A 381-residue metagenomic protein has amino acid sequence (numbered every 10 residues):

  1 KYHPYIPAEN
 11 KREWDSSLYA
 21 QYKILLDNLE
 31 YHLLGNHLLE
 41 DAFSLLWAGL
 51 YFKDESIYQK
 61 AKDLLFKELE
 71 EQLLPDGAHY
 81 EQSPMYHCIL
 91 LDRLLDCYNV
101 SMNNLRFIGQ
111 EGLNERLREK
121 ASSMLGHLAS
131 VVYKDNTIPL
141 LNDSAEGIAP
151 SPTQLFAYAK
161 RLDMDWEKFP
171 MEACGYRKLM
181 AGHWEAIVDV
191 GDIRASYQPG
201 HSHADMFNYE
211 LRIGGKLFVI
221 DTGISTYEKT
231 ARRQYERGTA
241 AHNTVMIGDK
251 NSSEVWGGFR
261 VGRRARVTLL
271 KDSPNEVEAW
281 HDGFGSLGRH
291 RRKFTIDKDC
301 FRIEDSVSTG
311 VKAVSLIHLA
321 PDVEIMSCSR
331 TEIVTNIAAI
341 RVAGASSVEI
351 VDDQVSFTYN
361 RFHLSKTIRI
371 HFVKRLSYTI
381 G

Functional and structural regions predicted by a protein language model:
K1, L128-D135, A157-F169, T244 (+2 more regions): N-terminal short leaders/motifs
K1-A121: Aromatic-lined, polymer-binding surfaces characteristic of secreted/periplasmic polysaccharide-degrading enzymes
L18, E172, A181, A204 (+2 more regions): Short, solvent-exposed coil/turn segments
G35, Y227-G381: CBM-like, beta-strand-rich accessory domains located in the C-terminal region of large, secreted polysaccharide-active
E40, S202-M206, A240-H242: Short, solvent-exposed loop/turn segments at the edges of secondary structure
S44-F52, A149-A157, R237, A241 (+1 more regions): A short, hydrophobic/aromatic-rich structural module that often spans a beta strand with its adjoining loop
L74, Y133, A181, D297 (+1 more regions): Acidic surface patches and DE-rich sequence motifs
A78-I220, I224, K271-D272, E276-E278: Carbohydrate-active enzyme catalytic cores, enriched for enzymes that act on polyanionic acidic polysaccharides
